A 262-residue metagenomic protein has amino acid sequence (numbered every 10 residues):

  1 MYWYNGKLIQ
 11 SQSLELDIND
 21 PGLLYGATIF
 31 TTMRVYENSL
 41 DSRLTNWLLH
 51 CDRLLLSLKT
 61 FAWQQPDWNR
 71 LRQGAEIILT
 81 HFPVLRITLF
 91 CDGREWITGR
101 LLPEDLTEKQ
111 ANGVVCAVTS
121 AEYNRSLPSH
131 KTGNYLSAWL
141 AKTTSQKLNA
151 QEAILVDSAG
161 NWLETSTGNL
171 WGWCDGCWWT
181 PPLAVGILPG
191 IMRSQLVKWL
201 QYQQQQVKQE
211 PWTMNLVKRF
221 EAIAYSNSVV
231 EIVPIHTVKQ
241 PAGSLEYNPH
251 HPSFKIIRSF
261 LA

Functional and structural regions predicted by a protein language model:
M1-E76, R94-A262: Helix-start/capping segments and mature chain N-termini
I78-L89, W96: Ordered, amphipathic secondary-structure segments that act as subunit-interaction surfaces in large macromolecular
